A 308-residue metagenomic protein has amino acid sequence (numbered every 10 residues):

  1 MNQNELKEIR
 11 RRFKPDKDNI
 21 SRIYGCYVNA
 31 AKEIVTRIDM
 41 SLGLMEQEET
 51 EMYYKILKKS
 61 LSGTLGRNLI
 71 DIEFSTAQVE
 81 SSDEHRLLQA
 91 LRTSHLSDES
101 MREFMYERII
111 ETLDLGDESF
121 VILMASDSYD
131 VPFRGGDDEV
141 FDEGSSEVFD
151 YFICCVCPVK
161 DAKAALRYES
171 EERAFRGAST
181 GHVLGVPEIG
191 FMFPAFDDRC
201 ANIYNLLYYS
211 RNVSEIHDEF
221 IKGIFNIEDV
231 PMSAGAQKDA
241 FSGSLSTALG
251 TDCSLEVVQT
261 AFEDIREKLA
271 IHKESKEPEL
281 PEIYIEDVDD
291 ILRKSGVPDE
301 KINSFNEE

Functional and structural regions predicted by a protein language model:
Q3: Acidic, metal-dependent phosphodiester-chemistry machinery of nucleic-acid enzymes
R10-N19, Y24-K301: Long, hydrophobic alpha/beta structural blocks
